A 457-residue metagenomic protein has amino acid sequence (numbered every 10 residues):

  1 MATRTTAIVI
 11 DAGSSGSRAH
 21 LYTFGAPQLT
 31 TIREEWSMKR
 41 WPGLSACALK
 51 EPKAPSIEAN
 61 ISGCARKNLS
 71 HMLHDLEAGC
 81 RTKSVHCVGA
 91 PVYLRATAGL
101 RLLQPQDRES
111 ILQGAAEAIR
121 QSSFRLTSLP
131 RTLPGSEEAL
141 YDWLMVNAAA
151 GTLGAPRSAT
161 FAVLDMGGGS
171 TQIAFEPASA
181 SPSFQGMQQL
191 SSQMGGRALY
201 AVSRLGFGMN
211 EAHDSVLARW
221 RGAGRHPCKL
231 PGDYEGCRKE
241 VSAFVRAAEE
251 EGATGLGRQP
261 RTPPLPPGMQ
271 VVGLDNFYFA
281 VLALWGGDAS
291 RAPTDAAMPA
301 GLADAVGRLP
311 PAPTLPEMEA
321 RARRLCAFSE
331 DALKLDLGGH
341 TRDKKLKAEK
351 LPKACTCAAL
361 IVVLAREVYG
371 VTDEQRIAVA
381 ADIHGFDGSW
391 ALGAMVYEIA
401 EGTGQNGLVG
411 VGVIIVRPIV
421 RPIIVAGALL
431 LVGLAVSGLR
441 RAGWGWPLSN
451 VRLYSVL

Functional and structural regions predicted by a protein language model:
A2-I10, S14: N-terminal module-boundary/linker segments of secreted carbohydrate-active enzymes
A7, L21, G43-V85, Y93 (+2 more regions): Helical "lid/coupling" subdomains associated with nucleotide-phosphate turnover
S15, G169: Conserved Rossmann-like nucleotide-cofactor binding loop
F24: Hydrophobic pocket-lining residues within nucleotide cofactor-binding pockets
P27-E35, L126, P182: Beta-strand initiation motifs
T31-K39, V88-V92: Short coil-to-beta-strand
M166: Calcium-coordinating acidic loop motifs
